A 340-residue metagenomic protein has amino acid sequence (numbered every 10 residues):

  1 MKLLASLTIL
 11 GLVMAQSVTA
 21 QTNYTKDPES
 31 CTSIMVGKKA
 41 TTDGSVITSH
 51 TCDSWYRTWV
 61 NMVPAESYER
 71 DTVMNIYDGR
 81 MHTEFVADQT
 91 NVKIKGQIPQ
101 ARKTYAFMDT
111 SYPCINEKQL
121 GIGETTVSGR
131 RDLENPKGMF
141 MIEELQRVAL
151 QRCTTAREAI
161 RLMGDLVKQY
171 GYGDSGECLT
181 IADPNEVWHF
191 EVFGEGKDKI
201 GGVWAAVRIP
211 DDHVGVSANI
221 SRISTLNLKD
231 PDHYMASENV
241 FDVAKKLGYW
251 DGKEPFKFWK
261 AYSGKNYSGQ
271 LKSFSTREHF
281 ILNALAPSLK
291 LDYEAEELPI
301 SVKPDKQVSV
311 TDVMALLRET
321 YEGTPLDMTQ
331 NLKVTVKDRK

Functional and structural regions predicted by a protein language model:
M1-Q21: Bacterial Sec-dependent N-terminal signal peptides
L3, Y172-G176, L326: Intrinsically disordered or highly flexible coil/loop and linker segments, enriched in small and charged/polar residues
Q21, V92-Q97, I160-L162, P325-R339: Short Pro/Gly-enriched beta-strand edge/turn motifs at strand-loop
T22-I142, L162-Q307: A contiguous strand-loop segment
D53-Y56, K303, D312-K340: Terminal end segments
Q146-R152: Short, well-ordered beta-strand elements within core beta-sheets of diverse protein domains
R152-E158: Short, charged, surface-exposed loops that flank catalytic or proteolytic processing sites
E158-K168, M314-L317: Short, well-structured alpha-helical segments that form the helix of a local strand-helix-strand
